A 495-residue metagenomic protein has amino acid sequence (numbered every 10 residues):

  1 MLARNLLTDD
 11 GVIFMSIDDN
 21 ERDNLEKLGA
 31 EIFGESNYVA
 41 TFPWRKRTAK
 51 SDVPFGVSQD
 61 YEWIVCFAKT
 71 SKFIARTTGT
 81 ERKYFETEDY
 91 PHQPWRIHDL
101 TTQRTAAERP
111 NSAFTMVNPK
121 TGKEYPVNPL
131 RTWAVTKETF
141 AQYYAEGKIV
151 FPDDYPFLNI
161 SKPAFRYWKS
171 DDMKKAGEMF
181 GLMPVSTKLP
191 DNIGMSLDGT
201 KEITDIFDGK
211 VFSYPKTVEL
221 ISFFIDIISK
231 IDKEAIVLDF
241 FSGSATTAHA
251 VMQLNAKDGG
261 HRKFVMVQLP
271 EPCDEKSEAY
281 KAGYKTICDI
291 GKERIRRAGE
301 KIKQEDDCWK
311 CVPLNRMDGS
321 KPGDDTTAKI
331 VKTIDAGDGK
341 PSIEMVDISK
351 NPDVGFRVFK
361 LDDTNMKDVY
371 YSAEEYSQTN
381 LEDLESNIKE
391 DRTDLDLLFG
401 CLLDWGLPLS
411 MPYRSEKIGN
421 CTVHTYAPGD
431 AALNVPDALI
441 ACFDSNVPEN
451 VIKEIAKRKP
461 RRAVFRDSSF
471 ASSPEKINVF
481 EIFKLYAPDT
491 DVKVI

Functional and structural regions predicted by a protein language model:
M1, A40, A49-D52, F223-E234 (+1 more regions): Cysteine-dependent PTP/DSP-like catalytic domain, specifically the C-terminal lobe
M1-I236, D258, L269-S277: Class I S-adenosyl-L-methionine
V53-D60, Y280-K281, Y371-Q378: Short, surface-exposed amphipathic charged segments that create phosphate/polyanion-binding patches used for binding
I206-S213, V237-F240, L254-K257, E278-I287 (+1 more regions): Short, contiguous acidic/charged loop-to-helix segments that flank catalytic cores in large enzymes
E234-L254, L402: A phosphate-binding catalytic loop at a beta-strand-loop-alpha-helix junction that coordinates phosphoryl groups
I388-G406, S410, A463, S473: Glycine- and aromatic-enriched alpha-helical transmembrane segments of multi-pass membrane proteins
G406-V423: Conserved helicase/translocase motor-coupling segment
P408, Y426, D430-I495: Long, compositionally biased intrinsically disordered regions
